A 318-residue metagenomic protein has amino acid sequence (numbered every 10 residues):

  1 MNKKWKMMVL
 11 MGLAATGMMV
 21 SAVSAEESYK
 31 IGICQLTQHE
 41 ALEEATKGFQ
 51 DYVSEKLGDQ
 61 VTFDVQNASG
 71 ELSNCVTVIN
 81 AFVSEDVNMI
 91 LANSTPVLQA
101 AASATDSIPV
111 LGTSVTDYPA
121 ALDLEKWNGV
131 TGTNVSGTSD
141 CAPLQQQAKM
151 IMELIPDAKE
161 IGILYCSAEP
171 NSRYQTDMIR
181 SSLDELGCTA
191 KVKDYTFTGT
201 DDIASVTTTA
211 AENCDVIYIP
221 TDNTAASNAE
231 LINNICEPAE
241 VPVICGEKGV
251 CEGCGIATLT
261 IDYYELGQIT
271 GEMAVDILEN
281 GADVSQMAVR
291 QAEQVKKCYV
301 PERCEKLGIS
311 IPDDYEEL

Functional and structural regions predicted by a protein language model:
M1-K30, E55: Short, low-complexity disordered leader/linker segments with a strong preference for bacterial N-terminal type II
K30-Q50, K56-G58, D64-N74, A168-S172 (+1 more regions): Extracytoplasmic "Venus flytrap"
I31-I33, F49, S136-L186, D283 (+1 more regions): An alpha-beta-alpha
Q50, E55-C75, N134, R180-T200: Short beta-strand elements in bilobed, periplasmic/extracellular small-molecule ligand-binding domains
V65-E125, D222-G246: Beta-alpha junction/loop-to-helix N-cap segments that form part of ligand/metal-binding clefts
Y118-E160, I261-A282: Hydrophobic alpha-helical segments within soluble ligand-binding/sensing domains
N171-V241, E247: Pocket-lining segment of extracytoplasmic ligand-binding domains
V250-E302: Flexible loop/turn connectors
